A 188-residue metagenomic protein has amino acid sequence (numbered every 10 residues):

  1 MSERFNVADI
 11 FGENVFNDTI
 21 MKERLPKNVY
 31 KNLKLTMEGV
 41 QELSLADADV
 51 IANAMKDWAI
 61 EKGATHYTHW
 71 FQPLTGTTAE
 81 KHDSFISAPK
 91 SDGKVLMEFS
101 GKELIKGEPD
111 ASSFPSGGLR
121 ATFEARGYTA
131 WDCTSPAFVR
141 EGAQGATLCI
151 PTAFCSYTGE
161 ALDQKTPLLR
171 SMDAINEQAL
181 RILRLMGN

Functional and structural regions predicted by a protein language model:
M1-S2, N188: Polar low-complexity intrinsically disordered regions
S2-S100, I105-T122: Histidine/acidic residue-rich metal-binding segments in metalloenzymes
E124-N188: Glycine-rich, acidic/polar active-site loops that bind/position phosphate-bearing ligands
